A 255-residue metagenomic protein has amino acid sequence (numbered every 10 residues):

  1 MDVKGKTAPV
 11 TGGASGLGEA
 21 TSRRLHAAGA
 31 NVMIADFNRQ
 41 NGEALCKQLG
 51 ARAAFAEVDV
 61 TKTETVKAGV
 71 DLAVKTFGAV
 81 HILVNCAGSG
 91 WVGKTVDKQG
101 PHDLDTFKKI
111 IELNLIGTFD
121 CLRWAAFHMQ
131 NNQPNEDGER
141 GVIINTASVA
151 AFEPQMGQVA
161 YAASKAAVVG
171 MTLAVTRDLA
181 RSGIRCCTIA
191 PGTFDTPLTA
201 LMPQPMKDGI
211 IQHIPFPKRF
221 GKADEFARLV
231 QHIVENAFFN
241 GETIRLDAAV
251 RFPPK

Functional and structural regions predicted by a protein language model:
D2-M33: Canonical Rossmann dinucleotide-binding motif of NAD(H)/NADP(H)-dependent dehydrogenases/reductases, specifically
K67, K75, G90-K108, F127 (+3 more regions): Conserved mid-core segment of classical short-chain dehydrogenase/reductases
L122, S164, T172: Active-site helix of classical SDR
F127, T176-D178: Alpha-helical segment proximal to the catalytic Tyr-Lys
S148: Residue(s) in the substrate-gating loop at a strand-loop-helix junction that position the organic substrate next
E153, Q231, E235-K255: Short C-terminal tail/terminal secondary-structure segment of NAD(P)H-dependent dehydrogenase/reductase domains
P215-F226: A conserved structural motif in NAD(P)-dependent oxidoreductases
